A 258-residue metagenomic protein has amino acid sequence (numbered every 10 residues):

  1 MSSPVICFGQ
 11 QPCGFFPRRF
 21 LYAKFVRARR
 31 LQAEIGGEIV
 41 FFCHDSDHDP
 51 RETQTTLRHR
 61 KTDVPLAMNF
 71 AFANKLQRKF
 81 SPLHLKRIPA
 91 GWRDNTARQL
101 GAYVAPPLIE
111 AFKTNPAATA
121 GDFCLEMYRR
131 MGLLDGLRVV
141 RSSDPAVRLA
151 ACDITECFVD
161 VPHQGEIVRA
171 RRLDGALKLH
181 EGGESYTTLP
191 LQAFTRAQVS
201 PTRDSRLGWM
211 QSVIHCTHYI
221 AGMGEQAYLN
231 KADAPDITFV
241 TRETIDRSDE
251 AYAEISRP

Functional and structural regions predicted by a protein language model:
M1-P258: N-terminal targeting/trafficking signals and adjacent low-complexity tails
